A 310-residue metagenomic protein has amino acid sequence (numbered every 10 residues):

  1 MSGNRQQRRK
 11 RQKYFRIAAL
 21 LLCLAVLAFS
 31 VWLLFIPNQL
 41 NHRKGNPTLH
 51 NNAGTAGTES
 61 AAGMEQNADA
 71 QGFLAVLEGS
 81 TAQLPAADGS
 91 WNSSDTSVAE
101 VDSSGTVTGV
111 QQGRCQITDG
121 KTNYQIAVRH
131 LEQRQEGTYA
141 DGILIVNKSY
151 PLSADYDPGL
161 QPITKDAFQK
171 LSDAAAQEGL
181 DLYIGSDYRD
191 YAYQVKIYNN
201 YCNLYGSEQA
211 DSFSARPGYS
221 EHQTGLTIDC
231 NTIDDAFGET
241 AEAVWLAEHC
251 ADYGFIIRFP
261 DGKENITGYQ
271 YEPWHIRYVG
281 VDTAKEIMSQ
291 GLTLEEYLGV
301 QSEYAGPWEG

Functional and structural regions predicted by a protein language model:
S2-N67, A75, G120-G310: Extracytoplasmic cell-surface/polysaccharide-interacting catalytic and binding patches
F73, V98, T106, N123-Q125: Well-ordered beta-strand positions in beta-sheet-rich domains
L77-S80: Solvent-exposed, conformationally flexible loop/turn segments
Q83-E100: Change to "...patches in solvent-exposed regions of secreted, membrane-anchored, or virion-exposed structural
D88, R114-T122: Extracellular/lumenal glycan-associated surfaces
S97, C115, K285: Glycine-centered loop/turn positions within well-structured domains that cap or flank conserved ligand/cofactor-binding
V98-V101, T108, E136-G137: Short, exposed beta-strand/loop patches in secreted or surface proteins that constitute
G105-C115: Extracellular/luminal low-complexity segments enriched in Ser/Thr/Pro
